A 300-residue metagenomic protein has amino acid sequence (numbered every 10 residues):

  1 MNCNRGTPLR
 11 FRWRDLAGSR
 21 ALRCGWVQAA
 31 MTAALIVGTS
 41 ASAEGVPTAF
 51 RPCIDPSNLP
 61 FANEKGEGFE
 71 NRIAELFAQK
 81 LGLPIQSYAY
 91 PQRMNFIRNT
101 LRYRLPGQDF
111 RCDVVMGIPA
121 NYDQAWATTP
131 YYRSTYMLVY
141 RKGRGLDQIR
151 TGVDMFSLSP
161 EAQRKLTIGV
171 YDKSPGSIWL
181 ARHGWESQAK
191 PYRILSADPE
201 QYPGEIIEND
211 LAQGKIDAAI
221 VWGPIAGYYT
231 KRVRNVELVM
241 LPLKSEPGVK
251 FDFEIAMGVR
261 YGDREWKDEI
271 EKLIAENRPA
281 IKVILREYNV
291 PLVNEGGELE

Functional and structural regions predicted by a protein language model:
M1-R23: N-terminal secretory signal peptides that target proteins for export/translocation
G25-G38: Bacterial N-terminal signal peptides
E44-Y122, A197-Q201, Q213, E287-Y288: Extracytoplasmic small-molecule ligand-binding "clamshell" domains of the periplasmic binding protein/Venus flytrap
D55-N58, R133-Y140, G145, T230-I274 (+1 more regions): Periplasmic-binding protein-like
P56-L59, E64-K80, L138-P203, P224 (+1 more regions): Bilobed "Venus flytrap"/periplasmic-binding protein-like clamshell domains and structurally analogous long
E75, Q86-E161, R234-K250: Acidic, polar ligand-binding/catalytic clefts
L83-P84, R102-G117, K165-L166, I206-I207 (+3 more regions): Alpha-to-beta junction loops
P84, R164, Y171-Q188, E271-E300: Ligand-binding clefts/hinges and TM-proximal coupling segments of bilobed small-molecule sensing domains
